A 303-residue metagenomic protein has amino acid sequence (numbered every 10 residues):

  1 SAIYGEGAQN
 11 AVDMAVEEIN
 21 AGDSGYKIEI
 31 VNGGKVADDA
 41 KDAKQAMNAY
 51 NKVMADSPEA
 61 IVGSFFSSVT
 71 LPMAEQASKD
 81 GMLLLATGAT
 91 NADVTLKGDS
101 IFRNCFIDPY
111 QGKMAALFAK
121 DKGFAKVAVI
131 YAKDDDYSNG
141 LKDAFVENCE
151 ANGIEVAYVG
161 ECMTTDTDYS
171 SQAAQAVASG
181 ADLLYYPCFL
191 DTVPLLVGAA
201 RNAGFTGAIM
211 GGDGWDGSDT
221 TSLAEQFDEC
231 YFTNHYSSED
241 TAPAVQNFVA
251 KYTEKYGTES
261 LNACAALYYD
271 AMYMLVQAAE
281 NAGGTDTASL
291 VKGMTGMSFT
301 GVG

Functional and structural regions predicted by a protein language model:
S1-D13, G33-A43, F66, I130-N139 (+2 more regions): Extracytoplasmic "Venus flytrap"
I3-N10, G22-D93, N104, C162-Y169 (+2 more regions): Beta-alpha junction/loop-to-helix N-cap segments that form part of ligand/metal-binding clefts
S24-E29, D56-I61, K79-L84, K97-S100 (+8 more regions): Loop/turn elements at helix/coil->beta-strand transitions in domains of secreted/extracellular proteins
V53-F65, L85-T87, A128-Y131, G180-L190 (+3 more regions): Periplasmic-binding protein-like
D80, K142-T233: Extracellular/periplasmic bilobed ligand-binding domains
I101-T164, L183, L275: An alpha-beta-alpha
A200-Y269, E280: Extracellular/periplasmic periplasmic-binding protein-like sensory domains
E254-A265, V276-G303: Segments of small-molecule ligand-sensing domains
